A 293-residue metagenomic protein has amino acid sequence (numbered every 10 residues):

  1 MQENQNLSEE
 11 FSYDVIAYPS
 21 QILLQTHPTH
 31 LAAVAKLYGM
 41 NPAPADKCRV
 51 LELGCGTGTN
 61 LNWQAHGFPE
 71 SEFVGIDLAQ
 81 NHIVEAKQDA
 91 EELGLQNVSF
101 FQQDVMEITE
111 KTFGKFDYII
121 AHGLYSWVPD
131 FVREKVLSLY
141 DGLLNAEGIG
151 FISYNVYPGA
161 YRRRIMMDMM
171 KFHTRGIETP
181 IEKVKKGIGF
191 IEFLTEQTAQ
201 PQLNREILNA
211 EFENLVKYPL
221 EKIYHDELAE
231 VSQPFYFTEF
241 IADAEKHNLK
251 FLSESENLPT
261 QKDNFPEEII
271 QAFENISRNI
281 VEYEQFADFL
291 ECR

Functional and structural regions predicted by a protein language model:
V15, P19-C48, W63: Conserved alpha-helix/loop element of class I SAM-dependent methyltransferases that forms part of the SAM/SAH-binding
T57-E70: Conserved SAM-binding loop of SAM-dependent methyltransferases across substrates and taxa, primarily the Class I
A79-N81: Conserved SAM/SAH-binding beta-strand->alpha-helix loop
G94-M106: Conserved SAM-binding strand-loop segment of SAM-dependent methyltransferases
E110-I119: A short acidic, Gly/Pro-enriched loop at the edge of an enzyme's catalytic core that lines a small-molecule cofactor
E134-A146: A short glycine-rich, Lys/Arg-flanked "PGG" loop and its adjoining helix->strand segment in the class I
I149-E182, K186, F190-Q200: Conserved class I S-adenosyl-L-methionine
Q202-R293: Rossmann-like AdoMet/SAM-dependent catalytic core
